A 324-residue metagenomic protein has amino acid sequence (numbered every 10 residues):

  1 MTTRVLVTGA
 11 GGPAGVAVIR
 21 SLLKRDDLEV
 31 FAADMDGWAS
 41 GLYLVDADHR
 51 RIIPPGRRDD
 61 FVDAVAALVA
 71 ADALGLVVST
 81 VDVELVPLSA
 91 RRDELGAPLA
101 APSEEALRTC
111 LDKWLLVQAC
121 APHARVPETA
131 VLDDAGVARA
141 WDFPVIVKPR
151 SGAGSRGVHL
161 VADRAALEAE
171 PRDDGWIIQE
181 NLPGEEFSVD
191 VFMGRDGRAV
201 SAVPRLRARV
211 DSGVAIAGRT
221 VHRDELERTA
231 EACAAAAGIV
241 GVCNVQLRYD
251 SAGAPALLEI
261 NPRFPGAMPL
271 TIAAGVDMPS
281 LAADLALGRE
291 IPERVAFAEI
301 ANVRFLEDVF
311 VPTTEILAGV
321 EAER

Functional and structural regions predicted by a protein language model:
M1-P102: ATP-binding N-terminal substructure of ATP-dependent carboxylate-amine bond-forming enzymes
D36, V81, R150, N181-L182 (+4 more regions): Anionic group-transfer/hydrolysis microenvironments
G41-Y43, D60-D63, L107-W114, S155-V158 (+1 more regions): Short, charged, surface-exposed secondary-structure boundary motifs
R51, D72, H222-R324: ATP-dependent carboxylate activation and anion-phosphoryl transfer catalytic cores that bind Mg-ATP to form
G96, L107-E185, G194-R198, D224: Active-site nucleotide/adenylate-binding loops and adjacent lid/helix of ATP-dependent enzymes
G157-G238, R248-A256: Phosphate-binding site of ATP-dependent enzymes
